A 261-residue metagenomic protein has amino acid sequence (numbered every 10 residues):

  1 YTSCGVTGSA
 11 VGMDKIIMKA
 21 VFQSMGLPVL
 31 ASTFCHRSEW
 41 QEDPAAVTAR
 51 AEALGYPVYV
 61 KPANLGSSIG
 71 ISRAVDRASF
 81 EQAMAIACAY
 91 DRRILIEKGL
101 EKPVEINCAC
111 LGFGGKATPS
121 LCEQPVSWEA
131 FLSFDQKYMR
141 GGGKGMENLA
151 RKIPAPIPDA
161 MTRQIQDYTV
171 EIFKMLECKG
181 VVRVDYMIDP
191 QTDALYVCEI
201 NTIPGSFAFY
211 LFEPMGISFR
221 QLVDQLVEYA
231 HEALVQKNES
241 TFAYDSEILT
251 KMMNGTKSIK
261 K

Functional and structural regions predicted by a protein language model:
Y1-A10: Short, acidic/small-residue loops that bind anionic groups at enzyme active sites
Y1-T2, V29, V58, F219: Hydrophobic beta-strand scaffold residues
S3-C4, S67-S68, G205-Y210: Short small-residue beta-strand/loop micro-motif enriched in glycine and branched aliphatics
A10-E97, E101-K102: Active-site nucleotide/adenylate-binding loops and adjacent lid/helix of ATP-dependent enzymes
Q23-G26, P156-K261: ATP-dependent carboxylate activation and anion-phosphoryl transfer catalytic cores that bind Mg-ATP to form
R37, P125-S127, I203-G205: A short acidic/small-residue loop/turn micro-motif
V75-K152, P156-A160, D167, L195: Phosphate-binding site of ATP-dependent enzymes
